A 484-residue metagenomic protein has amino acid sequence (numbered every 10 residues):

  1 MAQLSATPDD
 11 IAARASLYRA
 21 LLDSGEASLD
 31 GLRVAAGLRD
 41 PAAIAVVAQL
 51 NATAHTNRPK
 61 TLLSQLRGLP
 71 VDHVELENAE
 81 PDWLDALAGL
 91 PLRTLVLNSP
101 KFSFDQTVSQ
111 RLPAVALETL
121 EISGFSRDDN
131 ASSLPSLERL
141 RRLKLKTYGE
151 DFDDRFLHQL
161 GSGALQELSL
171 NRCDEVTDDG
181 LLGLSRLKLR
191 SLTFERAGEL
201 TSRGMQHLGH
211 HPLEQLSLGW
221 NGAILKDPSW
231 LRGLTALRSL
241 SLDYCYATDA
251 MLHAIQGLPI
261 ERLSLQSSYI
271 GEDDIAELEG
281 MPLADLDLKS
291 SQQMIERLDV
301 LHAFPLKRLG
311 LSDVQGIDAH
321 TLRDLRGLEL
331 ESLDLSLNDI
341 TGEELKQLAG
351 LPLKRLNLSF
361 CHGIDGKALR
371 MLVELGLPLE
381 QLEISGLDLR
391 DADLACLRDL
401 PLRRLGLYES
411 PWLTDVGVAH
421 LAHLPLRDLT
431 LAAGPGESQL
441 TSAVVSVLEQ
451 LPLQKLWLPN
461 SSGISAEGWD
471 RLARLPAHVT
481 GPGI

Functional and structural regions predicted by a protein language model:
M1-A2, S28-A35: Alpha-helical repeat scaffolds
A48-K60, P70-D82, P91-F104, V108 (+22 more regions): Concave beta-strand-loop units of leucine-rich repeat
L66, L84-L90, T107-A116, A131-E138 (+14 more regions): A structural signal for leucine-rich repeat
